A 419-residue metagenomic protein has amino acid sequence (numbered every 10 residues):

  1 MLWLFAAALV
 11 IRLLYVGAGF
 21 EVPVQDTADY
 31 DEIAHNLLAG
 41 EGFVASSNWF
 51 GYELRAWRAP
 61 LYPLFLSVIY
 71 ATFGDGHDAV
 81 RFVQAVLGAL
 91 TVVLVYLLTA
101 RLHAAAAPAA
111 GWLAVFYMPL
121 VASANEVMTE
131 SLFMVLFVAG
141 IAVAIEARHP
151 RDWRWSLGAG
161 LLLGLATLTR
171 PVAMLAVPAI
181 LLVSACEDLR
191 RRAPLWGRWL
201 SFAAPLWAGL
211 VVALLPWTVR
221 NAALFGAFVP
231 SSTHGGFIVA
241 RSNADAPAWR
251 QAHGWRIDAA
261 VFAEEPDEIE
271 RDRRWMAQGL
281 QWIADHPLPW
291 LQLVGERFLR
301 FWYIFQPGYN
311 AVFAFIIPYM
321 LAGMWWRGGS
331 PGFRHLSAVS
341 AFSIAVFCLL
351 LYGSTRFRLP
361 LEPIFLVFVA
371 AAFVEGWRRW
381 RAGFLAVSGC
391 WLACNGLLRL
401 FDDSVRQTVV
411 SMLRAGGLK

Functional and structural regions predicted by a protein language model:
L2-W3, V95-M118, M134-V135, W153-R154 (+1 more regions): Transmembrane-helix signature of polytopic, membrane-embedded enzymes that assemble or transfer cell-envelope glycans
F5, P60-S67, T72-V93, G111 (+3 more regions): Loop-to-helix entry region of an early transmembrane alpha helix in multi-pass inner-membrane enzymes
L13-L14, A28-L54, L61-L64, D245-A259: Extracytosolic helix-loop segments that constitute the early lumenal/periplasmic catalytic or substrate-binding loops
Q25, A79-L87, A109-A144, W153-S156 (+2 more regions): Multi-pass, polyprenyl lipid-linked donor-dependent membrane glycosyltransferases
F82-L102, A139, Y319-A322: Transmembrane-helix motifs of polytopic, lipid-linked glycan transferases
R101-A105, G140-S156, A166, S184-A193 (+2 more regions): Membrane-interface transmembrane helices that cradle and orient dolichyl/undecaprenyl
S184-A185, R297-P331: Hydrophobic, aromatic-rich transmembrane alpha-helices and their immediate juxtamembrane boundary segments
A222-E296: Membrane-proximal stem/loop segments at transmembrane-domain junctions that anchor or position
